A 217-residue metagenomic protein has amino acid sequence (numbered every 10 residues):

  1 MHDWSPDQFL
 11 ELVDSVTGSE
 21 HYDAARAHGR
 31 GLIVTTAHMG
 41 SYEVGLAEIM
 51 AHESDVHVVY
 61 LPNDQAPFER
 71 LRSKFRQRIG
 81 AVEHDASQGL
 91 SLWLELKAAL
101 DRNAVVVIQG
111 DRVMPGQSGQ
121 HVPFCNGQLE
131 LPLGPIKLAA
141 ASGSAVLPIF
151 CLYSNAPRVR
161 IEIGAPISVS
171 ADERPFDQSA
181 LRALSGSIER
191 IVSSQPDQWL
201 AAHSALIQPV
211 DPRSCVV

Functional and structural regions predicted by a protein language model:
M1-T36, E69, S73, G80: Membrane-anchoring hydrophobic helices of lipid-metabolizing enzymes
L12-S15, M39, Q65, A86-L90 (+2 more regions): A conditional alpha-helix N-cap/helix-loop micro-motif detector
R26-H28, A51, R78, L90-V217: Non-catalytic C-terminal accessory region of glycerolipid acyltransferases and related lyso-lipid remodeling enzymes
S41-S54: Histidine-anchored nucleotide/phosphate-binding helix
V44-A47, F68-L71, E95, S118-Q120: A short secondary-structure junction signal
H57-D64: Short internal beta-strands
I79-D85: Surface-exposed cleft-lining segments at the edges of enzyme active sites
